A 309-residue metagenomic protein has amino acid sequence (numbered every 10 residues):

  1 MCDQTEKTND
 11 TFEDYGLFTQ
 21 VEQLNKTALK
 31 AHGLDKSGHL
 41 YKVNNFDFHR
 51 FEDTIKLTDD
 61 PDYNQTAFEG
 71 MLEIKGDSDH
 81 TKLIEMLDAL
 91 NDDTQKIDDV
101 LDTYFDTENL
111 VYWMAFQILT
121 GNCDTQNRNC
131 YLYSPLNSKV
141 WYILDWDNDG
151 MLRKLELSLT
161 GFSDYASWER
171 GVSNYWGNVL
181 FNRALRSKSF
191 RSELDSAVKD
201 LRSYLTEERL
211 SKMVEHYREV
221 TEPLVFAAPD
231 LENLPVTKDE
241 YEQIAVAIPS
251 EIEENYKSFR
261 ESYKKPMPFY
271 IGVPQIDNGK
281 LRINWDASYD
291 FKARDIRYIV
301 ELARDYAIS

Functional and structural regions predicted by a protein language model:
C2, S134, L302-Y306: Residue-level signal for short segments within beta-strands and strand-turn junctions of well-structured beta-sheet
C2-T5, R128-C130: Short alpha-helical segments and helix-capping/turn motifs at coil-helix boundaries
D3-A115, G121-C123: Internal "kinase-insert"/substrate-recognition segments embedded within catalytic cores of ATP-dependent enzymes
Q4-E13, N137-V140, A293, I308: Short, solvent-exposed loop/turn segments that connect beta-strands within catalytic domains and beta-strand-rich
F18, R282-N284, I299: Beta-strand secondary-structure signal
E22, D286, E301-A303: Residue-level detector of conserved, well-ordered beta-strand and adjacent loop positions that form binding/recognition
L72-N127, Y133-D295: Middle-to-C-terminal accessory/interaction subdomains
D295-S309: Recognizes extended acidic, P/S/T-rich segments that occur within or adjacent to Ig-like beta-sandwich modules
